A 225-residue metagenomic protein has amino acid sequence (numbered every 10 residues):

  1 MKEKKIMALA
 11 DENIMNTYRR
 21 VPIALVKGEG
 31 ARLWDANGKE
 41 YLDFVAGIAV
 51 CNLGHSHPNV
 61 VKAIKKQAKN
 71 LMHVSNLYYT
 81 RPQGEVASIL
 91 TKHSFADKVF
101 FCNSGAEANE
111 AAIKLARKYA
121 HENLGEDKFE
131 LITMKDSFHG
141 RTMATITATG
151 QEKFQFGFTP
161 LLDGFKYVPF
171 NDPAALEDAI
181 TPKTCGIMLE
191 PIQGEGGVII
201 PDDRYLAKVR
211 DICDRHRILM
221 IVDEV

Functional and structural regions predicted by a protein language model:
M1-E29: Active-site-adjacent loop/helix segments that line or gate small-molecule/cofactor pockets in enzymes
A10, I14, Y18, A68 (+6 more regions): Structural signal for hydrophobic packing residues in well-ordered secondary-structure cores of soluble enzyme domains
I23-D43: Active-site and channel-lining beta-strand-loop segments that bind or position nucleotide-derived/phosphorylated
K39, G186, L219-M220: Hydrophobic "anchor" residues on beta-strands that sit immediately upstream of conserved functional sites
E40-E126: Glycine-rich loop-to-alpha-helix module at the N-terminal edge of alpha/beta enzyme cores
A87-G186: PLP-dependent aspartate aminotransferase-fold enzymes
T181, I199-V225: Catalytic PLP-binding core of fold-type I/II PLP enzymes
T184-V198: Short acidic, glycine-rich surface-loop motifs adjacent to enzyme active sites
